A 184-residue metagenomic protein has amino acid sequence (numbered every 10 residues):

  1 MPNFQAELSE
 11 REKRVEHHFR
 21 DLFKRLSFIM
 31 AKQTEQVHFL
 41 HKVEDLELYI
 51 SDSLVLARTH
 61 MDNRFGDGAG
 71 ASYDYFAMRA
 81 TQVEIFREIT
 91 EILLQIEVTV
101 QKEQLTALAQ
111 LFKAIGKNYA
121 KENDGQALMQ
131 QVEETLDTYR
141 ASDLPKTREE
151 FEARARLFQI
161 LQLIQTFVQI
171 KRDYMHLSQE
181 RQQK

Functional and structural regions predicted by a protein language model:
M1-S72: Non-transmembrane accessory domains of multi-pass membrane transporters/channels
R11, H18-L26, M30, G70-K184: Soluble C-terminal extramembrane regulatory/interaction domains of multi-pass membrane proteins
